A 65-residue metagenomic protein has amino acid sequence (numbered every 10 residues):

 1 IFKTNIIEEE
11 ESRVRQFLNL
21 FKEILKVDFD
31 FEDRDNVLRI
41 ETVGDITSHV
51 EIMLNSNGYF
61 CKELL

Functional and structural regions predicted by a protein language model:
I1-I6: Short glycine-/aliphatic-rich beta-strand segments at the starts of folded cytosolic domains
R13-L20, H49-G58: Short amphipathic alpha-helices in soluble, non-transmembrane regions that often serve as interface/regulatory elements
L18, I24-D30: Short acidic amphipathic segments
V27-F29, N57-L65: Conserved short beta-strand edge segments in small beta-sheet-based binding/regulatory domains
F31-D35: Short Gly/Ser/Thr- and Asp/Glu-enriched loop/turn motifs at secondary-structure junctions
L38: Residue-level signal for inorganic ion chemistry
T42-T47: Helix N-cap motif at beta-to-alpha junctions
